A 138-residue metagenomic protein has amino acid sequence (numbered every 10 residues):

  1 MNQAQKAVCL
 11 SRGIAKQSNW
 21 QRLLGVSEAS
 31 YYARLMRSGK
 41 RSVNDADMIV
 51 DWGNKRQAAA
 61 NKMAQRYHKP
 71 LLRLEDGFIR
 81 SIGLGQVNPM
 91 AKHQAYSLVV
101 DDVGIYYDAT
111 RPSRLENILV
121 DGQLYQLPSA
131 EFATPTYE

Functional and structural regions predicted by a protein language model:
M1-E138: Catalytic-core helical/loop segments in enzymes performing group transfer/polymerization on anionic/lipid-linked
